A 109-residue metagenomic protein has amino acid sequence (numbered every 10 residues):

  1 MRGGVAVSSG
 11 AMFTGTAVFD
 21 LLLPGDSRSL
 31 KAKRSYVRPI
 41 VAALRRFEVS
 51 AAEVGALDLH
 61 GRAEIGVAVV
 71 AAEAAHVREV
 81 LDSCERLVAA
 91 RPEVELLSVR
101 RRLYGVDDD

Functional and structural regions predicted by a protein language model:
R2-G10, A51-L57: Short beta-strand/turn micro-motifs at beta-sheet edges
G10-T16, D58-R62: Short, flexible turn/loop "capping" segments at secondary-structure junctions
G15-L21, G66-V67: Active-site-flanking beta-strand signature of metal-NTP-handling nucleotidyl enzymes and homologous cyclase-like
K31-S50: Short amphipathic alpha-helix segments
F47-G55, E95-R102: Short beta-strand elements
A51-E73: Short, charge-patterned binding micro-sites
A71-D109: C-terminal structural segments of small proteins and small subunits
